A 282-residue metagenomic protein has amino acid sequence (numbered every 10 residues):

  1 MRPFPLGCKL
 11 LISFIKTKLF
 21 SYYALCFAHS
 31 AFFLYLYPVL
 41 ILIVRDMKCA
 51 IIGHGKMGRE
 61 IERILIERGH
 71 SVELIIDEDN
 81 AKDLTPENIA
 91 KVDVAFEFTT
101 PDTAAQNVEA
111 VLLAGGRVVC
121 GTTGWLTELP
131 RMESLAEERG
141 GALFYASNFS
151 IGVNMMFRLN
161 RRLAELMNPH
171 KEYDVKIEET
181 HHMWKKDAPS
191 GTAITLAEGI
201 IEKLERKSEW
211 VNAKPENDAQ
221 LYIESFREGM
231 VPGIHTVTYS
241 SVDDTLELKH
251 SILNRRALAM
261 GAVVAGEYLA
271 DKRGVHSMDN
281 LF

Functional and structural regions predicted by a protein language model:
L10, Y22, F33-I43: Short, positively charged and aromatic/hydrophobic N-terminal segments
K48-I52, K56-I89, P169-F282: C-terminal substrate-binding/catalytic lobe of Rossmann-fold NAD(P)-dependent oxidoreductases
N88, P101-G121, P130-M132: Rossmann-fold NAD(P) dinucleotide-binding segment
A95-F96: N-terminal Rossmann-like NAD(P) cofactor-binding module of classical short-chain dehydrogenase/reductase
T122-L143, N154, R162: Rossmann-fold NAD(P)-binding glycine/threonine-rich loop
M132-S150, M167, Y173, I177: Rossmann-fold dehydrogenase core element
